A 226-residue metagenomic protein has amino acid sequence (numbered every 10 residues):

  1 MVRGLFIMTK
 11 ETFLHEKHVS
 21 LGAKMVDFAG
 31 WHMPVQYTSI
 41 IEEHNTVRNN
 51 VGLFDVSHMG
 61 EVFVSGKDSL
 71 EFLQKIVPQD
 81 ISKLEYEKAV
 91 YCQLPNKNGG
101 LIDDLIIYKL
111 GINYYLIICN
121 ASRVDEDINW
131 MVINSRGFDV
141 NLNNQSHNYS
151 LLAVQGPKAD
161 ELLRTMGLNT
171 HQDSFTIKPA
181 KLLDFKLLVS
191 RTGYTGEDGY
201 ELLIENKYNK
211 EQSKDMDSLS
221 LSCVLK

Functional and structural regions predicted by a protein language model:
V2-K226: Basic, glycine/lysine-rich polyanion-binding surfaces/domains
